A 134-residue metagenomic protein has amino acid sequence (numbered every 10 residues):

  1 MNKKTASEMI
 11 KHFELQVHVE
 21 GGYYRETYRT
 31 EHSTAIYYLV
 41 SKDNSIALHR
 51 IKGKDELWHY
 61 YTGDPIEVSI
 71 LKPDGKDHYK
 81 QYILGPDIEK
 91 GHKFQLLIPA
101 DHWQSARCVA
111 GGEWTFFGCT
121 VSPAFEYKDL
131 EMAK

Functional and structural regions predicted by a protein language model:
M1-L97, W103-A106, G111-E113, C119-M132: Non-catalytic, conserved peripheral segments adjacent to functional cores
